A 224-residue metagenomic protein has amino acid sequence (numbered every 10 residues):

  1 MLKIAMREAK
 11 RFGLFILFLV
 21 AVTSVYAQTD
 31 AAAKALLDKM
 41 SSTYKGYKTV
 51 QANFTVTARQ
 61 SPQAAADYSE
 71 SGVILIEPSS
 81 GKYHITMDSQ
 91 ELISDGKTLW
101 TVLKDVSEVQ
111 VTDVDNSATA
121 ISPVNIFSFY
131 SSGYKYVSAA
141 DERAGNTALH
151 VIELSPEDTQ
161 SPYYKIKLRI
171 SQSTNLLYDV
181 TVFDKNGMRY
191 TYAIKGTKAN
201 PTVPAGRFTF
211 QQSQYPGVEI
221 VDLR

Functional and structural regions predicted by a protein language model:
L2-L14: Bacterial N-terminal signal peptides that target proteins for export
G13-S24: Bacterial N-terminal signal peptides
V25-A27, A31-A33: Boundary at the C-terminal end of the N-terminal hydrophobic targeting segment
A33-T101: N-terminal mature ectodomain segment of secretory-pathway/periplasmic proteins
A35, A52, F127-A139: A short, amphipathic edge element
Q90-L92, W100-T101, V106-V109, K185-N186: Short, surface-exposed beta-strand-loop junctions and turns on beta-sheet-rich folds
T101-N125: Acidic/charged, solvent-exposed loop-and-adjacent secondary-structure segments enriched in E/D, K/R, S/T, and G/P
Q110, Y134-D141, G145-R224: Gly/Pro-enriched, hydrophobic low-complexity segments that function as extracytoplasmic propeptides/linkers
